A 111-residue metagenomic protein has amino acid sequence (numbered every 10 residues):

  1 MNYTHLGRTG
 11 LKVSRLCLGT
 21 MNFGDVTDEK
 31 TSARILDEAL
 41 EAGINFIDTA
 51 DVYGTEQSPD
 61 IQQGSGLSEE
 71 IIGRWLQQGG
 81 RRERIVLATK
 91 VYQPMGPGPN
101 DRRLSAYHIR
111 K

Functional and structural regions predicted by a protein language model:
M1-I85: N-terminal binding-site loop/beta-alpha segment at the start of enzyme catalytic domains that lines or forms
E83-M95: A short, structured active-site edge motif that brings together acidic residues
G96-K111: Glycine/proline-rich, positively charged, aromatic-decorated active-site loop/lid region on the catalytic face
